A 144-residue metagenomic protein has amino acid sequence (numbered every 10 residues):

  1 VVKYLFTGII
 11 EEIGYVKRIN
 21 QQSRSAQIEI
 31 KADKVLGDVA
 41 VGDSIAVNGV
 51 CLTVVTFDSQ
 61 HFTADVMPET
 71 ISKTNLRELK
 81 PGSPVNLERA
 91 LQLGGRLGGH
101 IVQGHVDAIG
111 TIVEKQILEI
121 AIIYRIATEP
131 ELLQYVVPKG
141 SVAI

Functional and structural regions predicted by a protein language model:
V2-I144: Conserved loop->alpha-helix
